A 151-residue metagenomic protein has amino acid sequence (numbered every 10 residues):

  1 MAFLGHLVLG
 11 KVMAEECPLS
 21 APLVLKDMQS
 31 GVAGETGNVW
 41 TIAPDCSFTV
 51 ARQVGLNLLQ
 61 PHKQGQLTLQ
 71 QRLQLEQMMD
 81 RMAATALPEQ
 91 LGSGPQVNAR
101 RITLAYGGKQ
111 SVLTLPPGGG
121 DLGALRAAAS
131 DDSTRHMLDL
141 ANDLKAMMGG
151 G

Functional and structural regions predicted by a protein language model:
M1-L7: Bacterial N-terminal signal peptides
V12-S30, L87-G151: Short, well-ordered, aromatic-rich surface patches in folded extracellular/luminal domains
M13-Q64: N-terminal secretory signal peptides
G34, K63-Q70, A129-D132, H136: Extracytoplasmic/periplasmic, Sec-exported soluble proteins
P44-D45, Q66-L75, L104-S111: A short, structured loop/turn motif at beta-sheet edges
C46, R52-V54, Q71, M79 (+2 more regions): A mature extracytoplasmic/lumenal domain signature
L67-R101: Short, internal acidic amphipathic alpha-helical interface segments that mediate docking to partner proteins
